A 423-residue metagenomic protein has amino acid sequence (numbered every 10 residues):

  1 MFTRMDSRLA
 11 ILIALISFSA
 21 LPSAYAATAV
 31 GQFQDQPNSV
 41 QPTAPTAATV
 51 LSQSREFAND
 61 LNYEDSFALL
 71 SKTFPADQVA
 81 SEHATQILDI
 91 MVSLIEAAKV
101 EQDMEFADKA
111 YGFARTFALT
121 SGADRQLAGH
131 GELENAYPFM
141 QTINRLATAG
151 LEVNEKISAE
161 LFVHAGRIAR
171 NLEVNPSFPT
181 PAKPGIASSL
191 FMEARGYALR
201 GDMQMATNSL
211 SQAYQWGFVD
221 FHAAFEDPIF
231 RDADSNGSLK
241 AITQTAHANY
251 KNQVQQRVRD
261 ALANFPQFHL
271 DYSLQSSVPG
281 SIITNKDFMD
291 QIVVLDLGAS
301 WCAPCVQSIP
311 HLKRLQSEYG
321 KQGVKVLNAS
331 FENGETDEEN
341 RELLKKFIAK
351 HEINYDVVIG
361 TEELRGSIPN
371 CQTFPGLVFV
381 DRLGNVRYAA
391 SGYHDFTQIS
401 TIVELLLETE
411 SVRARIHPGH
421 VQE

Functional and structural regions predicted by a protein language model:
S39-V40, F74-T85, V100-E101, F117-A136 (+1 more regions): Flexible helix-coil transition and linker loops at the boundaries of alpha-helical arrays
Q53, I87-A97, F139-T142, L146 (+2 more regions): Structural register within alpha-helical repeat arrays
E56, S93, A97-V100, A149 (+2 more regions): Residue-level signature for tetratricopeptide repeat
F225-S273, F288-M289, I416-E423: N-proximal helix/coil linker or "cap" segments that precede and/or mark the start of modular domains
D271-V293, E318-Y319: A short beta-strand-turn-helix
I282-V306, L312: Short active-site neighborhood of thiol/selenol oxidoreductases, capturing the structured segment around
Q307-H351, T361-S367: Structural microenvironment flanking redox-active thiols in thiol-disulfide oxidoreductases
H351-I353, I359-E404: Thiol/disulfide oxidoreductase modules built on the thioredoxin-like
